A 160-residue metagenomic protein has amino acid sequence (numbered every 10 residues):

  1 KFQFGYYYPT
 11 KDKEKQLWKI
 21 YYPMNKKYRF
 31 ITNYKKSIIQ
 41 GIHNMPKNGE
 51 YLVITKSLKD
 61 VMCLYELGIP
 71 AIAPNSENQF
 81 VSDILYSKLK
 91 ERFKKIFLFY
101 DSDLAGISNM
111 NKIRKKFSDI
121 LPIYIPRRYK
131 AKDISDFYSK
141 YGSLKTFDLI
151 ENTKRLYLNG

Functional and structural regions predicted by a protein language model:
K1-E14, N44-I54, Y86-S102, S108-G160: Replication-associated primase and helicase/ATPase modules
K1-R92, M110: Phosphate-handling DNA/RNA-contact segment within nucleic-acid enzymes
